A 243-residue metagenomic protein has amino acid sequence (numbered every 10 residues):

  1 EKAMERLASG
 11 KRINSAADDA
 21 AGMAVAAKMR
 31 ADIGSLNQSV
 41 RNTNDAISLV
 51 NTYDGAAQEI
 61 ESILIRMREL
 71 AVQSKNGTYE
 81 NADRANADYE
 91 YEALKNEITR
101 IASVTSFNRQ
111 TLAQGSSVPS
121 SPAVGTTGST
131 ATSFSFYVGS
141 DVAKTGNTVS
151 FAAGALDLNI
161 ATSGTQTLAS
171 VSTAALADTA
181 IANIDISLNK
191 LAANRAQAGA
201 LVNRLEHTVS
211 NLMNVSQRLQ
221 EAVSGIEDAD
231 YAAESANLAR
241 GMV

Functional and structural regions predicted by a protein language model:
E1-V243: Primary detection of the long, small/polar-rich alpha-helical "axial" segments characteristic of bacterial flagellar
